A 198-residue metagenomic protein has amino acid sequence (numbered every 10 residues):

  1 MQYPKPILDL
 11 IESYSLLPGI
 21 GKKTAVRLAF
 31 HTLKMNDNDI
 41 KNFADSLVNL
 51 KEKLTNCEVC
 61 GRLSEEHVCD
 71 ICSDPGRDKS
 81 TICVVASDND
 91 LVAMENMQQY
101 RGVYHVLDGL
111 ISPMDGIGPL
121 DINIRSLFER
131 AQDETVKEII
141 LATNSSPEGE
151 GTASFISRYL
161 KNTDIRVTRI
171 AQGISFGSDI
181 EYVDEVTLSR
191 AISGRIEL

Functional and structural regions predicted by a protein language model:
Q2-I7, L16, V26-L91: Cys/His-rich Zn2+-binding cysteine-cluster or related metal-binding knuckle/ribbon modules and their
I7-L16, V26, R62-L63, P75 (+2 more regions): S-adenosyl-L-methionine-dependent methyltransferase catalytic core, i.e., the SAM/SAH-binding region
S15, L33, V48, E65 (+7 more regions): Signal for well-folded cores of large energy- and translation-related assemblies
P18, D37, L50, R62 (+2 more regions): Conserved phosphate/pyrophosphate-binding and hydrolysis machinery centered on Walker-type P-loop NTPases, extending
A25, D74-A142: Extended interfacial segments that mediate partner engagement and assembly in macromolecular machines
D39, A44-L47, E58, D70-I71 (+6 more regions): Core recognition of P-loop NTPase motor domains used across DNA-transaction enzymes
R101, F128-I140, N144-L198: Long C-terminal interaction/binding lobes of large macromolecular proteins
